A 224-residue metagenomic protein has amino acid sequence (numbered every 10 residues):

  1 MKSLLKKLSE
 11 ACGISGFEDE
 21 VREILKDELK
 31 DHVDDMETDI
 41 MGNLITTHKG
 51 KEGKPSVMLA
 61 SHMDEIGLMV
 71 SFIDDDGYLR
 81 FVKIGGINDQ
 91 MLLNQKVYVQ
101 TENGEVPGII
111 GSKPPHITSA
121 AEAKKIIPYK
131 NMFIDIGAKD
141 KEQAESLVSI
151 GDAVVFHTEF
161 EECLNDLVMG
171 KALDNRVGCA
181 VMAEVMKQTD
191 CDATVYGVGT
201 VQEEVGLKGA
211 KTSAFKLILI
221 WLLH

Functional and structural regions predicted by a protein language model:
M1-H224: N-terminal hydrophobic/helix-forming segments and targeting peptides
